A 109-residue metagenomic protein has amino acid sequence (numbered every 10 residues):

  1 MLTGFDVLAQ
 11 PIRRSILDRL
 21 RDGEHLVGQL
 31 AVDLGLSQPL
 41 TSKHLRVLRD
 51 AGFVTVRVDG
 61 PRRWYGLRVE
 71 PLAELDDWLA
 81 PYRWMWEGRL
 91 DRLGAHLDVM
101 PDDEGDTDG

Functional and structural regions predicted by a protein language model:
M1-P11, E74-W78, G109: N-terminal leader segment of winged-helix/HTH proteins
Q10, V56-V58: Conserved strand-loop elements at the edges of beta-sheets that form or border functional pockets
R14-I16: Pre-recognition alpha-helix immediately N-terminal to the DNA-recognition helix within helix-turn-helix or winged-helix
R19-D33, Q38, V47-T55, E70-G109: C-terminal regulatory/oligomerization modules of transcriptional regulators
H44: Conserved, mostly hydrophobic/aromatic
V58-W64: Short, Lys/Arg-rich nucleic-acid/phosphate-binding segment
